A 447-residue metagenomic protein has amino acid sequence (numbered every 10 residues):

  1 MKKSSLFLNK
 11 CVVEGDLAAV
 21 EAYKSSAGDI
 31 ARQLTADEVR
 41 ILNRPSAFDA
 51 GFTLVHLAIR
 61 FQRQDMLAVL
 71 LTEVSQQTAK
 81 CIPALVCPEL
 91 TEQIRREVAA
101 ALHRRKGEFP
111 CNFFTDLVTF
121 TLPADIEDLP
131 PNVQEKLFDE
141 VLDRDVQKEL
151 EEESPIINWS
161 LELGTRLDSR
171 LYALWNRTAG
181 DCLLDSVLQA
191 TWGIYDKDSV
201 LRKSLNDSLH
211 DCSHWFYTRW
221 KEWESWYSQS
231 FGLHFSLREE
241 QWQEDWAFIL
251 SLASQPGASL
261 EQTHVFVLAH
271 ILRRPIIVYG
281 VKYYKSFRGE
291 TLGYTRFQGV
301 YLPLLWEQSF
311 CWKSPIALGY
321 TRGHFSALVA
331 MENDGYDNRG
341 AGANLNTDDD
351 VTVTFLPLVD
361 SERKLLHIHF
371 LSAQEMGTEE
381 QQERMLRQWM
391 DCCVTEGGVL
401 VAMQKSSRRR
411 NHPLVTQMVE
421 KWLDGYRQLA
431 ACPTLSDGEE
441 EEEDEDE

Functional and structural regions predicted by a protein language model:
M1-W175, E379-E447: Non-catalytic, low-structured ubiquitin/UBL-interacting segments
K3, A50, E162-L163, D185 (+2 more regions): General secondary-structure edge motif
S4, D16-A19, A50-G51, Q62-M66 (+11 more regions): Alpha-helical interaction elements in eukaryotic regulators
L8-C11, V20-Y23, L54-A58, L70 (+6 more regions): Structural signal for hydrophobic/aromatic residues that build the beta-strand cores of folded beta-sheet domains
K24-S25, T35-A36, V69-E73, I82-P83 (+6 more regions): Short coil/turn segments at secondary-structure boundaries
C81, K197-S199, L205-N206, G299-L302 (+1 more regions): Short, surface-exposed linear patches
N132-Y294: Papain-like cysteine protease catalytic cores
E239-E447: Deubiquitinase catalytic domains
